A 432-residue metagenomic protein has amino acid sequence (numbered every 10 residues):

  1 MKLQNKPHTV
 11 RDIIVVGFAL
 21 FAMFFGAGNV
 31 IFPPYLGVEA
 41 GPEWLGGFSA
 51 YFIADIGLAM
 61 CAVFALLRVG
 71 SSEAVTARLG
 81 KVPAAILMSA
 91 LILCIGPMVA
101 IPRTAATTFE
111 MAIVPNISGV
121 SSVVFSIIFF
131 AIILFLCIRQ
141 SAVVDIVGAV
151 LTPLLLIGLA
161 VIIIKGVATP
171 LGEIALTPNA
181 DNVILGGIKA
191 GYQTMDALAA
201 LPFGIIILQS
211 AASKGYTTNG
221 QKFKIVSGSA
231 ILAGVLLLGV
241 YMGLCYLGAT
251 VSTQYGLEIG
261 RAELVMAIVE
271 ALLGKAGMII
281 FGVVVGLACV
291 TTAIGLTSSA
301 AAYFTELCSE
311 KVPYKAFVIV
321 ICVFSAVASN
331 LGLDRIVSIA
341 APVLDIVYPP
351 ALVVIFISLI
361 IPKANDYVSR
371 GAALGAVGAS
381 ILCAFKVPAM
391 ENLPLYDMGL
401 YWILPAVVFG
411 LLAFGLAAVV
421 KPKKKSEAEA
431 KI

Functional and structural regions predicted by a protein language model:
T9-L20, L45, K81-C94, V123-I128 (+3 more regions): Select transmembrane alpha-helical segments in multipass membrane proteins
V15-F25, I163-L171, A180-L247, I280-C289 (+4 more regions): Hydrophobic, membrane-embedded alpha-helices of multi-pass small-molecule transporters
L36, T104-S121, A212-S213, A293-V320: Helix-loop-helix connectors at the membrane interface of multi-pass transporters/channels
G57, C61, L154-K165, G228-S252 (+2 more regions): Selective recognition of specific alpha-helical transmembrane segments in multi-pass small-molecule
L67-A74, F130-L151, S213-Y216, A326-S338 (+1 more regions): Membrane-water interface regions at transmembrane-helix termini and the short interhelical loops of multi-pass membrane
E73-A77, V240-V290, E306, P342-L344: TM-loop-TM module centered on a large, flexible mid-protein loop between adjacent transmembrane helices in multi-pass
C137-G166, A340-L352, G371-V377: Membrane-interface loop-to-helix entry segments
R139-V150, I184-G187, I207-L236, T253-M266 (+2 more regions): Hydrophobic, small-residue-rich membrane helices and short re-entrant helix-turn-helix hairpins that build
